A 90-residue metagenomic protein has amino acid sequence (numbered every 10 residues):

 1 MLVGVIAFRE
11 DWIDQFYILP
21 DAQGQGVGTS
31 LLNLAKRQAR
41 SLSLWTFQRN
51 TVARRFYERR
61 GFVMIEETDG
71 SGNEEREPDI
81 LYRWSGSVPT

Functional and structural regions predicted by a protein language model:
M1-Y17: Conserved beta-strand in the GNAT
L2, L31-L32, L44: Generic leucine side-chain signal with a strong bias for well-ordered alpha-helical environments
R9-W12, K36-L42: Short glycine/proline-enriched coil/turn segments at helix->beta-strand junctions
W12-Q23, T46-F47: A short, internal acetyl-CoA/4′-phosphopantetheine-binding micro-motif in the GNAT/acyltransferase core
G24-R37, R54-R59: Conserved acetyl-CoA-binding loop-helix of GNAT-fold acetyltransferases
S41-S43, F47-R54, R60, I65-T90: C-terminal "cap" of GNAT-fold acetyltransferases
